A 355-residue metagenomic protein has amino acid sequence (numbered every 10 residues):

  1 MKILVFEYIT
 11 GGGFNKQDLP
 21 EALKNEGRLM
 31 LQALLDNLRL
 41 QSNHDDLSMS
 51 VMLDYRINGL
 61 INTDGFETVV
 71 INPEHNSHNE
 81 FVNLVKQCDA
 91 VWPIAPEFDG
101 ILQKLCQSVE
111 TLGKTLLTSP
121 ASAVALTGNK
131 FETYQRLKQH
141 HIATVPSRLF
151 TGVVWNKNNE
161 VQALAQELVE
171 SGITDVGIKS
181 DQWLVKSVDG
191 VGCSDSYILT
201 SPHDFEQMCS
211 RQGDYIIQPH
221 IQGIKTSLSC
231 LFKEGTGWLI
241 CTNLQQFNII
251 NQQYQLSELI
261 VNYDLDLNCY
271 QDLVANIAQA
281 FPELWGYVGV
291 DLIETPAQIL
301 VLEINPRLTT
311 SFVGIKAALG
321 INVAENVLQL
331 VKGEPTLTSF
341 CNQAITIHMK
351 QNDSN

Functional and structural regions predicted by a protein language model:
M1-L4: Extreme N-terminal starter segment of soluble prokaryotic enzymes
L19-L38: Short catalytic helix/loop segments, enriched in acidic residues and glycine and frequently bearing histidine
S48-N159, A163-Q166, S171, D175: Conserved N-proximal alpha/beta basic substrate-recognition cap immediately N-terminal to, or forming the N-lobe
A123-I224, K233-G235, L259-A275: Active-site nucleotide/adenylate-binding loops and adjacent lid/helix of ATP-dependent enzymes
Q218-E283, E294, N305-K332, T346-K350: ATP-dependent carboxylate/phosphate-activation module, predominantly the ATP-grasp catalytic core and closely related
W285-D291, L337-N342: Flexible, glycine/charged-enriched surface loops at secondary-structure junctions
Q298-L300: Conserved protein kinase catalytic/activation segment
E334-N355: Cysteine/selenocysteine-centered motifs that mediate thiol-based redox chemistry or coordinate metal-sulfur cofactors
